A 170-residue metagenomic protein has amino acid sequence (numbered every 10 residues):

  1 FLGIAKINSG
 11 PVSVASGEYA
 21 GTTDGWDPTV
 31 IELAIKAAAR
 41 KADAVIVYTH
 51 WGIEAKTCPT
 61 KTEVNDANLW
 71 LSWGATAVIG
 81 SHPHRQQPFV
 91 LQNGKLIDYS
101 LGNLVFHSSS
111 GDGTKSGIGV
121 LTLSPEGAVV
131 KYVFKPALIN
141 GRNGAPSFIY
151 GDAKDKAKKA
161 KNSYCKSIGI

Functional and structural regions predicted by a protein language model:
F1-I170: Acidic, metal/ion-coordinating pockets
